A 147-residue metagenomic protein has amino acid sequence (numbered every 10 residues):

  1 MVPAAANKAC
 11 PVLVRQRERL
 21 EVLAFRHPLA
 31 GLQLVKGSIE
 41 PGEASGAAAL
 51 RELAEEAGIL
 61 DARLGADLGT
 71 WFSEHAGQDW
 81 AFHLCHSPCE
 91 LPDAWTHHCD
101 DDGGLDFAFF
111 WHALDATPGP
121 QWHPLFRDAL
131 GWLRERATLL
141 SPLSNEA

Functional and structural regions predicted by a protein language model:
M1-V22: Conserved N-terminal beta-strand and adjoining loop/helix that marks the start of the Nudix/MutT-like hydrolase domain
L13-V14, A24, C85, W111: Conserved hydrophobic "DFG−1" position in protein kinase catalytic cores
E18-I59: Conserved Nudix-box catalytic region and its N-terminal flanking loop in Nudix hydrolases and closely related
I59-G69: A short coil-to-beta-strand element that immediately follows conserved catalytic motifs
F72-D100, L105-P118, L125-R136: Active-site-adjacent beta-strand/loop module that shapes the phosphate/pyrophosphate-binding cleft
T138-E146: Short, charged, intrinsically disordered terminal tails
